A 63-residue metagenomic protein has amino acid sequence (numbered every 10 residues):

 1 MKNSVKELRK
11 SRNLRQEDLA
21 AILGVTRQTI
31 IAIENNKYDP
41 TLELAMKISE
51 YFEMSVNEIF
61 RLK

Functional and structural regions predicted by a protein language model:
M1-N3, K63: Absolute protein N-terminus
S4-I22: Short basic helix-loop element that most often maps to the first helix and adjoining turn of HTH DNA-binding modules
K10, Y38-D39: Short amphipathic helical patch at the helix-1/turn junction of helix-turn-helix
E17, Q28, N57: Residues within helix-turn-helix
V25-Y38: Recognition helix of helix-turn-helix/homeodomain-like DNA-binding domains that insert into the DNA major groove
A45-S49, F60: Hydrophobic micro-packing sites on short alpha-helices
E53-K63: Short C-terminal boundary/hinge segments that cap the last helix of small helical domains
